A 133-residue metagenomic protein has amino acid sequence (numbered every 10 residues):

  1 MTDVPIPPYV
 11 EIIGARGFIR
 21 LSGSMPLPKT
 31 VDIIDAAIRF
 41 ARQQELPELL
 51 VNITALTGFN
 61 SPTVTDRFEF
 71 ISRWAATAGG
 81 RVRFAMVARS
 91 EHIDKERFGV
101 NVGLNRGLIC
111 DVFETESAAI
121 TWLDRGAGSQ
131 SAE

Functional and structural regions predicted by a protein language model:
T2-E133: Amphipathic, Lys/Arg-enriched alpha-helical "gate/interface" segment within cytosolic domains that mediates
